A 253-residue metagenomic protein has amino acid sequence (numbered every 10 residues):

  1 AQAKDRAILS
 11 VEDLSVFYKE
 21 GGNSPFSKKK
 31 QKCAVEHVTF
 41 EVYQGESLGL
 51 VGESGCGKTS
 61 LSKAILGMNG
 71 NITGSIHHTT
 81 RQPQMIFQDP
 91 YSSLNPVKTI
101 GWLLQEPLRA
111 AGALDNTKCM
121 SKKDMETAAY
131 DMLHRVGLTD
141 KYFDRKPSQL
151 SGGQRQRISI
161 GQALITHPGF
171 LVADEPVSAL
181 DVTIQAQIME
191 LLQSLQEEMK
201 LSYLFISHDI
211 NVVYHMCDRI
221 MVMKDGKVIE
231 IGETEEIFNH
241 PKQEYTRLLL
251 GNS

Functional and structural regions predicted by a protein language model:
V51-G52: The feature captures the beta-strand-to-loop junction immediately N-terminal to the Walker
S121-K141, L250: Conserved ABC ATPase "signature" region
K146-L150, Q154: Conserved ABC ATPase signature
I160, V172, I188: Hydrophobic anchor residue at the start of the ABC signature
H167: Conserved catalytic motifs of ABC-family nucleotide-binding domains
V213-H215: A short, surface-exposed alpha-helical micro-motif characterized by mixed small hydrophobic and charged/polar residues
